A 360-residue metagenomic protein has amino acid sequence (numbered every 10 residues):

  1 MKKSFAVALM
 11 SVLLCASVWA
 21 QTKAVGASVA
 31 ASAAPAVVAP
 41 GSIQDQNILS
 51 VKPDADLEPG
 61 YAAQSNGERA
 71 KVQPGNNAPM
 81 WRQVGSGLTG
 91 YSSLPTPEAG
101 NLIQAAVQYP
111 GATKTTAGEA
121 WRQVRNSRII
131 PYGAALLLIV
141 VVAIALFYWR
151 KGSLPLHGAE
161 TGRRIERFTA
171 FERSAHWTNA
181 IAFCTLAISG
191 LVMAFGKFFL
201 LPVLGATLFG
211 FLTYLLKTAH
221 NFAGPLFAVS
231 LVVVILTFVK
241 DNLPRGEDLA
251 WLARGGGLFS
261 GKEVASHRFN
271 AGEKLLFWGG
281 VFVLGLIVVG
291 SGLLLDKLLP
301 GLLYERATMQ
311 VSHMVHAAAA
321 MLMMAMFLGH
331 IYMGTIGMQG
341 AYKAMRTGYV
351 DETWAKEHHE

Functional and structural regions predicted by a protein language model:
K2-F5, A20-E360: Membrane-embedded alpha-helical bundles that constitute the cytochrome b-like, heme-associated redox core of multi-pass
V7-A16: Bacterial N-terminal signal peptides
